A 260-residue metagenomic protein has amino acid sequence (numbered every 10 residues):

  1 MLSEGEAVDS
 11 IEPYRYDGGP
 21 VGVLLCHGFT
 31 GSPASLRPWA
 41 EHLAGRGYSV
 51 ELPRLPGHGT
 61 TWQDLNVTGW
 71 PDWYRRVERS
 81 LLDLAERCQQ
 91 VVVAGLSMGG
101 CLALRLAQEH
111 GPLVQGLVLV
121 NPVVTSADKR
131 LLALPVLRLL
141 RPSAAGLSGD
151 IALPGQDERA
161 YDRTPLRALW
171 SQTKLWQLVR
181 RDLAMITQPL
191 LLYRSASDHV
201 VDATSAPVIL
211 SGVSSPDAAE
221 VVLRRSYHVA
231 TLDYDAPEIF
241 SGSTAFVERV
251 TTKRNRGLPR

Functional and structural regions predicted by a protein language model:
W39, Q188, D202-S211: Short alpha-helix in the alpha/beta-hydrolase fold that links the catalytic acid
A40-W62: Conserved alpha/beta-hydrolase
S49-E51, P207, S211-V229: Catalytic histidine neighborhood in serine/cysteine hydrolases with alpha/beta-hydrolase-type architecture
G95-G99, A103: Gly/Ala-rich beta-loop-alpha elbow adjacent to hydrolase catalytic centers
V118-D128: Active-site nucleophile loop of the alpha/beta-hydrolase fold
P165-L183, Q188: Active-site nucleophile elbow and catalytic-triad environment of alpha/beta-hydrolase enzymes
I186, L192-R194, D198: Short beta-strand/loop motif that positions the catalytic acidic residue of the alpha/beta-hydrolase fold
R224-R260: Catalytic active-site module of serine/aspartate enzymes centered on a nucleophile-bearing elbow/loop
